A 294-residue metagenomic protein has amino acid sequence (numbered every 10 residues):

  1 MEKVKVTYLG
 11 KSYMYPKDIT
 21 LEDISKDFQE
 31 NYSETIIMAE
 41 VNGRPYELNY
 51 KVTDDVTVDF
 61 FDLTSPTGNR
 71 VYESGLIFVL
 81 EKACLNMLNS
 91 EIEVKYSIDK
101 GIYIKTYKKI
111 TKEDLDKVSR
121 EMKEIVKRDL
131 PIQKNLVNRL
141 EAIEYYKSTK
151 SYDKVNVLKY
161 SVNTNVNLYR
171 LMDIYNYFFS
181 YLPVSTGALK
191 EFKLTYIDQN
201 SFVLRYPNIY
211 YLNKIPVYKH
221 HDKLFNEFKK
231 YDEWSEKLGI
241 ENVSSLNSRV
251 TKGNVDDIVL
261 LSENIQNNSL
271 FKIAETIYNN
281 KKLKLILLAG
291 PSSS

Functional and structural regions predicted by a protein language model:
M1-I98, K108-I110, R120-E121: Ubiquitin-like/PB1-type beta-grasp interaction modules and other compact soluble beta-rich domains
T7-L9, K281-L287: Short, surface-exposed connector motifs at secondary-structure boundaries
Y50-T53, D59-R70, E91-K282: Auxiliary tRNA-acceptor-end handling modules of aminoacyl-tRNA synthetases
E73, Q266, S293-S294: Charged, low-complexity surface patches
I286-S294: Glycine-rich phosphate-binding P-loop
